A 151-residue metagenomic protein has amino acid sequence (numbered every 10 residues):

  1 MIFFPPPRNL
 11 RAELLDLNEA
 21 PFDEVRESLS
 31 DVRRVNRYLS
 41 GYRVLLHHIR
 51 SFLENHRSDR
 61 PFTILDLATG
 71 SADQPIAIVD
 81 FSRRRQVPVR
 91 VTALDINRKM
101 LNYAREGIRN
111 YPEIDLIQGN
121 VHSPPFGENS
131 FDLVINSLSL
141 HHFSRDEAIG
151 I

Functional and structural regions predicted by a protein language model:
M1-N18: N-terminal auxiliary segments of SAM/dcSAM-dependent transferases
N18, F22-L53: Class I SAM-dependent methyltransferase Rossmann-like catalytic core, especially the SAM/SAH-binding loop
L65, S71-S123: Class I SAM-dependent methyltransferase SAM/SAH-binding core
P124-N129: Short amphipathic alpha-helix with an adjacent loop that forms part of the alpha/beta core around
I135: A conserved beta-strand element that flanks and buttresses the S-adenosyl-L-methionine
S139: Hydrophobic adenine-recognition pocket in adenosine-nucleotide-binding enzymes
F143-I151: A short, conserved alpha-helix within the catalytic core of class I
